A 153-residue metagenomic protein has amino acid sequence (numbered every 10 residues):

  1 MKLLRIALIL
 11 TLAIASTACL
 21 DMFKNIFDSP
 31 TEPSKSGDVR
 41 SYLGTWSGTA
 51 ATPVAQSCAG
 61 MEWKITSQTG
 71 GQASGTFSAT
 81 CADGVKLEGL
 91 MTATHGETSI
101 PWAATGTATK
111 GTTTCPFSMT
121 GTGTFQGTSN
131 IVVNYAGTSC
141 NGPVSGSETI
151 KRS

Functional and structural regions predicted by a protein language model:
K2-I9: Sec-dependent signal peptide recognition, specifically the positively charged N-region followed immediately by
A15-A18: C-terminal motif of bacterial Sec signal peptides marking the signal peptidase cleavage site
L20-K24: Bacterial signal peptide processing site
N25-P33, K86-E97, M119-G121, T128-S153: Edge beta-strand at a domain terminus
I26-S47, I65-G70, T94: N-terminal helix-cap/turn-to-beta initiation motif at the start of protein domains
G37-A59, A73, A104, Y135: Tryptophan-anchored aromatic micro-motifs
Q56-E97: N-terminal glycine/threonine-rich, aromatic-flanked beta-hairpin/loop signature
W102-G121: An anionic, turn-rich surface loop/hairpin at beta-sheet edges that serves as a generic interaction/coordination patch
